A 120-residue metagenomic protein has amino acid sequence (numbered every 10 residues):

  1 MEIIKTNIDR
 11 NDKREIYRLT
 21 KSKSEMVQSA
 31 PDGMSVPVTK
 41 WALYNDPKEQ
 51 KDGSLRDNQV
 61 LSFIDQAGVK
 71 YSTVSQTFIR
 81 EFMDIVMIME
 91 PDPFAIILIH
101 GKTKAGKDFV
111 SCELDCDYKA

Functional and structural regions predicted by a protein language model:
M1-Q66, A105, E113-A120: OB-fold ssDNA-binding interfaces and closely related basic DNA-contact patches used across DNA replication/repair
P31, R80-I99: Short nucleic-acid-contacting surface segments enriched for D/E, G, S/T with interspersed K/R
K70-V74: A short macromolecule-binding patch
S75-I79: Short linear interaction motifs
G101-F109: OB-fold single-stranded nucleic acid-binding module
